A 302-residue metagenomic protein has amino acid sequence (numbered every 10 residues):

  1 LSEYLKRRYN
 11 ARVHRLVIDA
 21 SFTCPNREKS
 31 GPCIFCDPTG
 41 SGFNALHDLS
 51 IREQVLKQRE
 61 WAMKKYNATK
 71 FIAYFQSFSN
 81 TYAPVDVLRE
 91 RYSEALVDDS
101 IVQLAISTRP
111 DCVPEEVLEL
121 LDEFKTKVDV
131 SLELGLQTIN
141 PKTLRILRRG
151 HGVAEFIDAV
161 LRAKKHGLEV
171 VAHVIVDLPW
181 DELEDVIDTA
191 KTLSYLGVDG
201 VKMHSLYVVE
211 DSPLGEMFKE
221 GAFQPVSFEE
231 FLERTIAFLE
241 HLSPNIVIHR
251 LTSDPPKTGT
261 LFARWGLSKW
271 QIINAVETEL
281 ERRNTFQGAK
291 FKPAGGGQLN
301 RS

Functional and structural regions predicted by a protein language model:
L1-E3, Y9-V13, G200, V208-S302: Auxiliary Fe-S-binding modules of radical SAM enzymes
L1-I72: N-terminal [4Fe-4S]-dependent radical SAM core
H14-I18, F71-Q76, L104-I106, V130-L134 (+3 more regions): Hydrophobic faces of well-ordered beta-strands that scaffold small-molecule active sites in alpha/beta enzyme cores
F22, S77-T81, P110-C112, L136-N140 (+3 more regions): Active-site-proximal loop/turn and secondary-structure-junction residues that shape catalytic pockets, frequently
C33, E94-I101, D188-K202, I272-F286: Structural recognition of alpha->loop->beta junctions
T39-Q58, Y66-V85, S100-V113, D129-E155 (+1 more regions): Core AdoMet radical
A62-Y66, Y92-D99, E119-D129, L161-K165: Acidic (Asp/Glu)-rich catalytic clusters
A154-P213, E229-T252: Conserved C-terminal portion of the radical SAM core fold that forms the substrate/S-adenosylmethionine-binding
